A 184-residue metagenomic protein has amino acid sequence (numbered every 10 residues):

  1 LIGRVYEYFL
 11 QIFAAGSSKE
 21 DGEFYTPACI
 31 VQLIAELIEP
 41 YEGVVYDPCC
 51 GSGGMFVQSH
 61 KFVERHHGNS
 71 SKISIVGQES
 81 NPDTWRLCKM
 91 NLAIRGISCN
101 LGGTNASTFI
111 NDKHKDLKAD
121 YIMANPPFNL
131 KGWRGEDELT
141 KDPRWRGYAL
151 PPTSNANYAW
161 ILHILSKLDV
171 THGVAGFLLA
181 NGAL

Functional and structural regions predicted by a protein language model:
L1-A14, E23: Long recognition/docking surfaces used for binding and targeting
F9-F13, I38, L168: Generic structural signal for hydrophobic core residues of well-folded globular domains
E20-A124, N129-L139, R144-G147, L179-G182: Conserved S-adenosyl-L-methionine
I34, W85, L150-L184: Conserved Class I SAM-dependent methyltransferase catalytic core
